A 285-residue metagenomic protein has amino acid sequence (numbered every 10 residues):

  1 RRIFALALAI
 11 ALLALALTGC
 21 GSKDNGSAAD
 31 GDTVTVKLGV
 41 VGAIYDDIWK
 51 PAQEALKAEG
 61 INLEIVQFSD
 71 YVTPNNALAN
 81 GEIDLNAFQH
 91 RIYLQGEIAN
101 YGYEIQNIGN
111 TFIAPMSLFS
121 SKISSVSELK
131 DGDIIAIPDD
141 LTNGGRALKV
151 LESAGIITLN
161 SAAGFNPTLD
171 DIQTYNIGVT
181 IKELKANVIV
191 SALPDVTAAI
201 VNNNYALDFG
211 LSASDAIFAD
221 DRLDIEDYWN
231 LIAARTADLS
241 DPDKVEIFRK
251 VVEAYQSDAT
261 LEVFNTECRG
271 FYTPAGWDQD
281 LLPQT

Functional and structural regions predicted by a protein language model:
L15-G19: C-terminal motif of bacterial Sec signal peptides marking the signal peptidase cleavage site
G21-K23: Bacterial signal peptide processing site
D30-A43, I61-Q67, D133-I135: Short, well-ordered beta-strand elements
G42-E64, T73, A77, T260: Short, polar/charged alpha-helical segment
I65-N76, A163-S191: Short helix-initiation/N-cap motifs at beta->coil->alpha
I108-I157: A conserved helix-loop-strand patch within extracytoplasmic ligand-binding domains of the periplasmic binding
P115-V126, Y228-E246: A bilobed periplasmic-binding-protein/Venus flytrap-type ligand-binding module shared by bacterial periplasmic
G145-E152, E253-G276: Periplasmic-binding protein-like
